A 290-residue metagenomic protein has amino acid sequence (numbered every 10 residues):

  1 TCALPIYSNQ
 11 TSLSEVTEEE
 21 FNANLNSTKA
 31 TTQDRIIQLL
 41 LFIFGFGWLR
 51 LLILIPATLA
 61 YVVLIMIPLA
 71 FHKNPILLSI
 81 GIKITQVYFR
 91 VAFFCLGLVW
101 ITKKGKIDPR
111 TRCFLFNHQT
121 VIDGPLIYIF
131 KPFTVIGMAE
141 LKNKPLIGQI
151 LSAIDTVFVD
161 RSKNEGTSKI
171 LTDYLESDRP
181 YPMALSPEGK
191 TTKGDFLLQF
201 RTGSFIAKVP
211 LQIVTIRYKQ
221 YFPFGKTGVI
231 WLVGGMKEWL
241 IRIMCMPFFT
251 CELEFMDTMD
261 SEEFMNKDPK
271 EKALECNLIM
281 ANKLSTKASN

Functional and structural regions predicted by a protein language model:
T1-L4: Short, small-residue-biased leader/transition segments that mark boundaries at the very start of proteins
E20-L39: Membrane-proximal N-terminal segments immediately preceding the first transmembrane helix
D34-Y61, A281: Alpha-helical bilayer-embedded segments of polytopic membrane proteins, i.e., transmembrane/intramembrane helices
T58-V87, V91-L96, T102, K106-K163: Catalytic core of membrane glycerolipid acyltransferases/transacylases, capturing the structured, soluble-facing
T111-C113, P180-G189, P210: Residue-level preference for the first positions of well-ordered beta-strands
M138, S186, V214-I216: Generic beta-sheet signal
K144-I150, Y181-P182, K193-K267, E271: A cross-family acyltransferase "interaction/gating" segment
D155-L175, P182, S186-G189: A membrane-cytosol interface segment of integral membrane proteins
